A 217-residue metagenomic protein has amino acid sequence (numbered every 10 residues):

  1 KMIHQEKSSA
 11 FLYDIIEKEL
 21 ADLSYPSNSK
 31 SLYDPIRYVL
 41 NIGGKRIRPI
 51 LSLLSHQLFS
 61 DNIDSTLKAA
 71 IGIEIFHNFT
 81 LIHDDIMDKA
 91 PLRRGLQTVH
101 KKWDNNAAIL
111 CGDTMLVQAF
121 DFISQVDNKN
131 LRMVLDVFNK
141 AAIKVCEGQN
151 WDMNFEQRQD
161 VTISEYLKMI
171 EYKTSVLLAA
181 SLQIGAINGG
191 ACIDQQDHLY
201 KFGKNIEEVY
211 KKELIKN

Functional and structural regions predicted by a protein language model:
K1-M2, K18, K201, L214: Polar low-complexity intrinsically disordered regions
M2-S24: N-terminal amphipathic/basic leader segments beginning at the initiator methionine
Y25-N217: Mg2+-dependent prenyl diphosphate-binding active-site environment of isoprenoid biosynthetic enzymes
